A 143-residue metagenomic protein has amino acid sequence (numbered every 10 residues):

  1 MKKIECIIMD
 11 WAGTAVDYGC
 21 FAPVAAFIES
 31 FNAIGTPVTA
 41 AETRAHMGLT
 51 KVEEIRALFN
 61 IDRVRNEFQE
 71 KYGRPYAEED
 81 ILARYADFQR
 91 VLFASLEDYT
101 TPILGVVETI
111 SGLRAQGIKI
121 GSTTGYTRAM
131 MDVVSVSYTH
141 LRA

Functional and structural regions predicted by a protein language model:
M1-T43: Active-site neighborhood of HAD-like aspartate-dependent phosphohydrolases
Y18, H46, T123-G125: Structural motif
A22, T50, T101-G105, Y126: Short beta->alpha linker loops
F27, V106-S135: Substrate-recognition element of Asp-dependent hydrolases with the DxDx(T/V) motif
F27-F31, T50-Y72: Helix-loop "lid/cap" segments that line or gate small-molecule binding pockets
D62-G105: Metal-dependent phosphoesterase signature
T139-A143: Conserved small/polar residues in nucleotide/adenosyl-binding loops
